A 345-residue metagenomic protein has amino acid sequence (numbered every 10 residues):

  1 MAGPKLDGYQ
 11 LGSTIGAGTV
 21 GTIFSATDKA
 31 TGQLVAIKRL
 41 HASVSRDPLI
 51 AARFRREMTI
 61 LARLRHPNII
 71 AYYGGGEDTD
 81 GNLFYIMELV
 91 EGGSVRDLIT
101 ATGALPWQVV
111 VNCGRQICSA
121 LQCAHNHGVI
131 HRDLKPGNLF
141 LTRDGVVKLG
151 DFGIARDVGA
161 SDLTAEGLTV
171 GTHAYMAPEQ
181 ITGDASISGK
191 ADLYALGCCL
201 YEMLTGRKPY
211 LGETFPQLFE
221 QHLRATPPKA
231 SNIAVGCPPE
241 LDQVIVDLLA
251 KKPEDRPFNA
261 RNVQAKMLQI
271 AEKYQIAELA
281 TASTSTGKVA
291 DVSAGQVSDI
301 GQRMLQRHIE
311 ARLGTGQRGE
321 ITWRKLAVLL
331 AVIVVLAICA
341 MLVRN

Functional and structural regions predicted by a protein language model:
T22: Conserved N-lobe ATP-binding subsite of Hanks-type protein kinase domains, especially the beta3 VAIK lysine
H41-R63: AlphaC helix of the eukaryotic protein kinase fold
G74-G76: A short, aromatic-enriched beta-strand patch in the conserved N-lobe beta-sheet of the protein kinase catalytic domain
D80-S94, L98: Conserved short submotifs of the Hanks-type protein kinase catalytic core that shape the nucleotide-binding pocket
C113-G114: Activation segment signature within eukaryotic-like protein kinase domains
S119-V129: Protein kinase catalytic-loop region centered on the HRD/HxD motif
T172-E278: C-terminal lobe helix-coil module of Hanks-type protein kinase domains
